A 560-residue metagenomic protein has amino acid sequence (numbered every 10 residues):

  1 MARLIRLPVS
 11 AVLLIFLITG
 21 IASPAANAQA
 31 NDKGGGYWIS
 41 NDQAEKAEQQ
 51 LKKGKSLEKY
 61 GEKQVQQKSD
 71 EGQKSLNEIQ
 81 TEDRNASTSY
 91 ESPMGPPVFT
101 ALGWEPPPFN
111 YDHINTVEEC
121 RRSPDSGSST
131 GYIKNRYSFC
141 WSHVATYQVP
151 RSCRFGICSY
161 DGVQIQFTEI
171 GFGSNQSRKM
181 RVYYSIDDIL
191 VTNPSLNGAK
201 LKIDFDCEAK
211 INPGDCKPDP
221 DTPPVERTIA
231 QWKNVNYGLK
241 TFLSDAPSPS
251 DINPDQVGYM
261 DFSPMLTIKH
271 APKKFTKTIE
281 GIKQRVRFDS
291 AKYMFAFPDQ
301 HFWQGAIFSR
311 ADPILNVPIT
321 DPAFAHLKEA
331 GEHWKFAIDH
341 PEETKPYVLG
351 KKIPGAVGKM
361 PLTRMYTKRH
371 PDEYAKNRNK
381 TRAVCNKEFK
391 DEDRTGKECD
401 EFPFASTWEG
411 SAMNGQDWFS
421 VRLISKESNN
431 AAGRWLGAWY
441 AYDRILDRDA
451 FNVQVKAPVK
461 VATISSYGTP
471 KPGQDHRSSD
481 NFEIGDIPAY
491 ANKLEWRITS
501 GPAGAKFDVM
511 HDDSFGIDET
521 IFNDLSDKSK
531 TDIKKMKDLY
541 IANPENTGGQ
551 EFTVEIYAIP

Functional and structural regions predicted by a protein language model:
M1-A28: Secretory targeting and sorting signals
Q29-G396, S406-D508, F515-E519, T531-I559: Nuclease and nuclease-like effector domains acting on nucleic acids or nucleotide cofactors
E398-F402: Histidine-centered catalytic micro-motifs used for acid/base chemistry in nuclease and nucleotide-processing active
E519-D527: Extracellular carbohydrate recognition and processing domains and analogous Trp-centered ligand-binding platforms
